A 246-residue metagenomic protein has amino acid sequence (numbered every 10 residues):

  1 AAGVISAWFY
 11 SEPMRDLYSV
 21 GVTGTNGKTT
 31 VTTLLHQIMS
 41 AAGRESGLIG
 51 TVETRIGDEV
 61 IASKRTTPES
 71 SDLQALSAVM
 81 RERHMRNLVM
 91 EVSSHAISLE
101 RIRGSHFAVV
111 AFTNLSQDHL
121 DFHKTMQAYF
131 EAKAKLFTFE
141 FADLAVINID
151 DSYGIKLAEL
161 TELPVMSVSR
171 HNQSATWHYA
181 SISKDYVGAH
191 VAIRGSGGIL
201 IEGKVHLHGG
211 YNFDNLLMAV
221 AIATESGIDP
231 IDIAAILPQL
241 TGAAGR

Functional and structural regions predicted by a protein language model:
A2-I149, Y153-T161, L217, A223-S226: Phosphate-binding loop of NTP-binding sites
H123-F130, A134, E159, L163-R246: Adenine nucleotide phosphate-binding catalytic loops in nucleotide-utilizing enzymes
